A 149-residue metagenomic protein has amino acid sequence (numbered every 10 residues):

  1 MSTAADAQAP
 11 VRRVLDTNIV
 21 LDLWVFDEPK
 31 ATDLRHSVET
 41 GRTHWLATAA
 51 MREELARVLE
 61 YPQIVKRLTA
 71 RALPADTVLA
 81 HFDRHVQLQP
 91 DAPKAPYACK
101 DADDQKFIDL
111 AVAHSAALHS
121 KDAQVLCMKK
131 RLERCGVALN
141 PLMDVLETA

Functional and structural regions predicted by a protein language model:
M1-A47: Short, well-structured N-terminal submotif of metal-dependent ribonuclease cores
I19-V20, M51, Q124-V125: Alpha-helix capping/helix-boundary segments
L21-W24, L68, P93-K100: Short, flexible loop segments at the rims of nucleotide/cofactor-binding pockets, characterized by
L23-W24, V58, R67, M128-K129 (+1 more regions): Residues that scaffold the ATP/ADP-binding catalytic core of kinase and kinase-like folds
P29, L46, L73, A98 (+1 more regions): Residues at secondary-structure transition points
S37-K94: PIN-domain endoribonuclease scaffold, especially VapC-family toxins
D83-H119, Q124: Active-site neighborhoods of divalent-metal-dependent phosphate/nucleic-acid chemistry enzymes
Q105-I108, S115-A117, A123-A149: Acidic, PIN/NYN-like endoribonuclease modules and their adjacent C-terminal/linker elements
